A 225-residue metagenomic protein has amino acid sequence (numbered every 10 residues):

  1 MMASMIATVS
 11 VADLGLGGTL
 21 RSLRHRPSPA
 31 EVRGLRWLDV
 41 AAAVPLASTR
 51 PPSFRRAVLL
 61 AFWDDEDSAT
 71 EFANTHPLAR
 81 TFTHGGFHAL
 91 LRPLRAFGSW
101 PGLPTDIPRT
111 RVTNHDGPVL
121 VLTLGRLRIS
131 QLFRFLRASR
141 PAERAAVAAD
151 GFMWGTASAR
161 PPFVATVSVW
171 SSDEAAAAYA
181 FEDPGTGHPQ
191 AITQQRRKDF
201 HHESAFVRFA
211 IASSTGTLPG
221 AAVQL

Functional and structural regions predicted by a protein language model:
M1-A57, E66-F72, F82-P162, E174-D183 (+1 more regions): Short S/T/G/P-rich N-terminal loop/turn motif that feeds into the first structured element of a domain
L60: Short beta-strand-to-loop acidic/aromatic patch adjacent to the donor-nucleotide binding site
P77-H84, T186-P189: A common structural junction motif
P161, H188-A191: Acidic/histidine-enriched, beta-strand-rich ligand/metal-binding domains
V167: Phosphate-binding active sites in nucleotide-utilizing proteins
D183, Q190-Q195: Aromatic sugar-binding interfaces of carbohydrate-active proteins
